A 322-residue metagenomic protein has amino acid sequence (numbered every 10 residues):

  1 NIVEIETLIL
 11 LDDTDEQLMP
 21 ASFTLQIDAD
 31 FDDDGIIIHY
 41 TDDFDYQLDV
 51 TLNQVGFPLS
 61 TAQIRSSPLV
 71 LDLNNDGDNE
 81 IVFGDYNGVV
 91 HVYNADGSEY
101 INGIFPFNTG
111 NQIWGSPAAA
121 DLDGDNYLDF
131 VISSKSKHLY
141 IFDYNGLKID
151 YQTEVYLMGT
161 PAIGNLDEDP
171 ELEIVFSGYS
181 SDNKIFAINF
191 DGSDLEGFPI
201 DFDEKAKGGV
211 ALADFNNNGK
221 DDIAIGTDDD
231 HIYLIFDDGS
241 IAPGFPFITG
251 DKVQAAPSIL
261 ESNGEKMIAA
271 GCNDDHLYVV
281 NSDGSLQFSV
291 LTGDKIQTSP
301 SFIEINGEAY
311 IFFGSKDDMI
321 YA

Functional and structural regions predicted by a protein language model:
N1-I2, I38: Alpha-mannosidase-like glycoside hydrolase catalytic domains involved in N-glycan trimming, generalizing to other
I2-V3, D13-F23: Short glycine/proline/serine/threonine-rich loop/turn segments at secondary-structure transition edges
E6, T24-D28: Extracellular recognition modules
I9: Short histidine
D13-T14, A29-I36: Short, solvent-exposed loop/turn segments at the edges of extracellular beta-sandwich modules
M19-L25, K266, A309: Exposed beta-strand face motif in extracellular beta-rich ectodomains
D34-A322: Extracytoplasmic/lumenal domain signature
